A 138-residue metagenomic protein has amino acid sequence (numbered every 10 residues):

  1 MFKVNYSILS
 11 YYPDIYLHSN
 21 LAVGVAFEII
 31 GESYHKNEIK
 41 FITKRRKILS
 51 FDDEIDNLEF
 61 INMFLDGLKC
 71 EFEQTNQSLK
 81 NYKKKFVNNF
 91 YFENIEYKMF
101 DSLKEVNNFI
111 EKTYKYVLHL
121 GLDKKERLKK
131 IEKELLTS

Functional and structural regions predicted by a protein language model:
M1-V23, F27-S138: Polybasic/polar functional segments that serve as interface/processing modules
